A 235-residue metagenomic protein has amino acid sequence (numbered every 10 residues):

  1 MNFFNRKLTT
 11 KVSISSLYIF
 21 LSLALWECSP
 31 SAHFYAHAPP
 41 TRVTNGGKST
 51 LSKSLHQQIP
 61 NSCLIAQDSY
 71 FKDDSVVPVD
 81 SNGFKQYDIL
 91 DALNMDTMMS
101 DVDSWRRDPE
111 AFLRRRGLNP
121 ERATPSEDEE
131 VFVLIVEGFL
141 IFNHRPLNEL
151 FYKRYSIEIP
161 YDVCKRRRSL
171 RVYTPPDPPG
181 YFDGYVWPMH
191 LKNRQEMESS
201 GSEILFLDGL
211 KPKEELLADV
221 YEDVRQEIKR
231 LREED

Functional and structural regions predicted by a protein language model:
N2-T10, W26-Y35, S54, E129-E130 (+2 more regions): NTP-dependent small-molecule kinase module
P40: Hydrophobic anchor at the beta1->P-loop junction of P-loop NTPases
T44: The conserved Walker
K48: Conserved lysine of the Walker
L51: Hydrophobic positions on the alpha1 helix immediately C-terminal to the Walker A/P-loop
Q57-I65: Post-Walker A helix-loop "phosphate-sensing" segment adjacent to the P-loop in P-loop NTPases
C63, K72, V76-E121: Conserved nucleotide-sensing/catalytic segment adjacent to the nucleotide-binding pocket in NTP-handling enzymes
N82-Q86, R145-E196: A glycine- and Lys/Arg-enriched "phosphate-lid" helix/loop adjacent to the NTP-binding pocket of small-molecule kinases
